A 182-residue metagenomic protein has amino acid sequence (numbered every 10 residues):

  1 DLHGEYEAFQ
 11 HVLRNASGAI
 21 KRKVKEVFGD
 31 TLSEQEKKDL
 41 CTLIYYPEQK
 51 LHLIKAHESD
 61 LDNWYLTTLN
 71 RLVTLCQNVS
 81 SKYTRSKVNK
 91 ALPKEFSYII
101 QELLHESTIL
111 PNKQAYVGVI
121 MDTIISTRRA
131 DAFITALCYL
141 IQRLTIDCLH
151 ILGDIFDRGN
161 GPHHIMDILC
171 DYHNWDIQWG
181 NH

Functional and structural regions predicted by a protein language model:
L2-H182: Feature recognizes metal-dependent phosphohydrolase scaffolds
